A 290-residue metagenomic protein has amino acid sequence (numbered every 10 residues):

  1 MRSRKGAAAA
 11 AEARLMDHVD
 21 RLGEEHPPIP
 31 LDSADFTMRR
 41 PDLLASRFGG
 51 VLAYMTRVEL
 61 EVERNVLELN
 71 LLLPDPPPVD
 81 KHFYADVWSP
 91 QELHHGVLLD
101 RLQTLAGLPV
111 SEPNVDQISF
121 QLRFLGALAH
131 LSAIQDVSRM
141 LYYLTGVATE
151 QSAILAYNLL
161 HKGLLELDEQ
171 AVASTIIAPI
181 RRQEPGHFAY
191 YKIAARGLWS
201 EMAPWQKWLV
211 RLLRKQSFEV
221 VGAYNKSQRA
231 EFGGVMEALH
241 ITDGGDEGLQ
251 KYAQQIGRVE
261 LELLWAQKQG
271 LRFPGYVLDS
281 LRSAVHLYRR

Functional and structural regions predicted by a protein language model:
M1-R290: Non-heme di-metal
